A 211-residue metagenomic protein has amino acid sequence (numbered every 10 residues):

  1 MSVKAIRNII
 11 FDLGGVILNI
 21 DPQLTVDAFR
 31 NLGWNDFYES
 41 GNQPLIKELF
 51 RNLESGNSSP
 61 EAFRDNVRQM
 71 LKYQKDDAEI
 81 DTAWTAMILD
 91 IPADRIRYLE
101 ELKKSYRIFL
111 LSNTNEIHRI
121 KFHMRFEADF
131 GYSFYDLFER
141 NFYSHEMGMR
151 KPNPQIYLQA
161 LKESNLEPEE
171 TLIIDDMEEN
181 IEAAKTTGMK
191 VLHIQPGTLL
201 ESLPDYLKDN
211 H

Functional and structural regions predicted by a protein language model:
M1-R7, E116, F122-H211: Asp-based, Mg2+/Mn2+-dependent phosphohydrolase catalytic module
V3-A93, K104, N115: N-terminal helical cap/lid subdomain that shapes the substrate entry/recognition surface in HAD-like hydrolases
D12-G15, G56, L102, L110 (+2 more regions): Generic structural signal for small/hydrophobic residues in well-ordered secondary structure, especially within
V26, I96-E100, I181: Short amphipathic alpha-helical segments and helix-helix/interface helices
G33-D36, K72, Y106, N165 (+2 more regions): Glycine-centered loop/turn motif at secondary-structure junctions
D94-S105, L137: Catalytic-core regions built around general acid/base machinery
R95-Y98, S112-I120: Alpha-helical transmembrane segments and their immediate juxtamembrane flanks in integral membrane proteins
I108-L110, V191: Hydrophobic beta-strand scaffold residues
